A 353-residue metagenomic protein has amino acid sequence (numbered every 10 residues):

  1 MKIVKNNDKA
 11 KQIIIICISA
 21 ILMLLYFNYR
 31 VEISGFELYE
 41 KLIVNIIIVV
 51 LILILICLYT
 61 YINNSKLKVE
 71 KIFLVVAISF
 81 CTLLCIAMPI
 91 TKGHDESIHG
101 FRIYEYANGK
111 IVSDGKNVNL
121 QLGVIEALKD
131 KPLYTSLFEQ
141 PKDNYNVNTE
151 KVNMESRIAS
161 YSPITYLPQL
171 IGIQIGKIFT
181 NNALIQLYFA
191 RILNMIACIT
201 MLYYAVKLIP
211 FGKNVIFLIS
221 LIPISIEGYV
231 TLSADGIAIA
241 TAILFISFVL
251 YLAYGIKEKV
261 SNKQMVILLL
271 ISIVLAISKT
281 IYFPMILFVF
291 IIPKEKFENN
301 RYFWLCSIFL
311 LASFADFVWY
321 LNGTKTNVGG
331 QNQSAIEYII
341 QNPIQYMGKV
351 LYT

Functional and structural regions predicted by a protein language model:
M1-L83, Y302-L310: Start-transfer (signal-anchor) and selected internal transmembrane alpha helices of multi-pass inner/ER membrane
K9-A20, N181-L184, Y203-I224: Transmembrane-helix signature of polytopic, membrane-embedded enzymes that assemble or transfer cell-envelope glycans
L24-F36, G176-F179, V318-K325: Juxtamembrane "helix-exit" motif on the non-cytosolic side of transmembrane helices
R30-E40, Q169, I185-I196, L218-I219 (+1 more regions): Membrane-embedded glycan-lipid processing machinery
A77, M195, G212-L232, G236-A253 (+1 more regions): Membrane-embedded helix bundles of polyisoprenyl
N108-F189: Interfacial juxtamembrane loops and adjacent helix segments that form the catalytic/substrate-binding surfaces
Q169, I173, L202-P210, A242-G255 (+2 more regions): Hydrophobic transmembrane alpha-helices
T280-T353: Membrane-lumen/periplasm interface segments of specific transmembrane helices in polyprenyl phosphate-linked
